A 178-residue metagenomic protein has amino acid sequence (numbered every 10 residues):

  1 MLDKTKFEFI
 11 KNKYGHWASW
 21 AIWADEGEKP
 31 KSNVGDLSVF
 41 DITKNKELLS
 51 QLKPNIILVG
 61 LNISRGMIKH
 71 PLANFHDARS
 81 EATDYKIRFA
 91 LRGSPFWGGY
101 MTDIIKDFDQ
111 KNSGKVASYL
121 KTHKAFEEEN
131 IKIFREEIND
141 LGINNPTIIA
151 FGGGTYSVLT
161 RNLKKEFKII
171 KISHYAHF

Functional and structural regions predicted by a protein language model:
L2-T147, G154-S157, N162: A polyanion-binding, active-site-adjacent surface
G153-Y156, Y175-H177: Short acidic/polar capping segments at secondary-structure boundaries
K165-F178: Short, flexible loop segments at boundaries between secondary-structure elements
